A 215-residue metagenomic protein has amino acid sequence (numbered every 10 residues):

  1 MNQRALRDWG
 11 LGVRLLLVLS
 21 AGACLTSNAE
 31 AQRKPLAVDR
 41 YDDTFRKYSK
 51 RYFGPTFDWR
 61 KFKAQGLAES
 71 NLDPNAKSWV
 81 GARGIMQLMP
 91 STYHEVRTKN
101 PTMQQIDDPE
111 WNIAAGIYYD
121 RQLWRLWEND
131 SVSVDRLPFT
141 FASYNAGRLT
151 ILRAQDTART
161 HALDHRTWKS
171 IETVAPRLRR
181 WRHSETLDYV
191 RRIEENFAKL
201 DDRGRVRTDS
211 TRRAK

Functional and structural regions predicted by a protein language model:
M1-W9: N-terminal secretory signal peptides that target proteins for export/translocation
Q3, Q32-D43, S91-E95, K99-Y118 (+1 more regions): Non-catalytic cell-wall polysaccharide-engagement segments
G12-C24: Bacterial N-terminal signal peptides
A23-R33: Bacterial Sec-dependent signal peptides at the C-terminal "C-region" and cleavage site
R40, F57-F62, L67, V80-R83 (+1 more regions): Extracytoplasmic
S49-F57, N129: Short, charged helix-capping/linker segments at alpha-helix termini
L67-I85, M89-T92, G147, I193 (+1 more regions): Cell-wall polysaccharide-cleaving catalytic domain and substrate-binding groove, primarily in peptidoglycan/chitin
